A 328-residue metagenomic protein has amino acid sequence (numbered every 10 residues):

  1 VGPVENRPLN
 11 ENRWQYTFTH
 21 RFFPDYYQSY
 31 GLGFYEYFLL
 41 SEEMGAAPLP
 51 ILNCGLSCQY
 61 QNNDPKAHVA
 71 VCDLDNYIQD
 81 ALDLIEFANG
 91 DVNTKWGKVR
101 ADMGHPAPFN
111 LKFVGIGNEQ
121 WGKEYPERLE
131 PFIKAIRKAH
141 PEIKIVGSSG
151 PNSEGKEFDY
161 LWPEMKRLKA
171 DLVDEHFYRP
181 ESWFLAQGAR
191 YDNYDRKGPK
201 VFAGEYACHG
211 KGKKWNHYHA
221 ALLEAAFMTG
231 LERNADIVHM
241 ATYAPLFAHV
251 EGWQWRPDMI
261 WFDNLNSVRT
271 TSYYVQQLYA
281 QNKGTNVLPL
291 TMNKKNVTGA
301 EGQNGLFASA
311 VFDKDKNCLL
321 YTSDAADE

Functional and structural regions predicted by a protein language model:
V1-A139, I143, G147-L161, R167-L168: N-terminal catalytic cores of secreted or lumenal carbohydrate-active enzymes
F38, G45-P50, K112-F113, E142-V146 (+6 more regions): Beta-sheet entry/capping signal
G45-L49, G55, A81-K95, I136 (+8 more regions): A generic secondary-structure signal for well-formed alpha-helical elements
A46, N53-G55, I116-E119, S148-S153 (+5 more regions): An acidic- and aromatic-residue-enriched active-site/binding cleft used to recognize and process polar
Q59, P199, G204-K283, L288-G305: Aromatic/acidic polysaccharide-binding cleft in carbohydrate-active enzymes
K123-M228, N234, N293-E301: Noncatalytic carbohydrate-binding groove/subsite architecture in carbohydrate-active enzymes
N304-K314: Short, surface-exposed beta-strand/loop micro-motifs that present aromatic residues
Y321-D327: Conserved small/polar residues in nucleotide/adenosyl-binding loops
